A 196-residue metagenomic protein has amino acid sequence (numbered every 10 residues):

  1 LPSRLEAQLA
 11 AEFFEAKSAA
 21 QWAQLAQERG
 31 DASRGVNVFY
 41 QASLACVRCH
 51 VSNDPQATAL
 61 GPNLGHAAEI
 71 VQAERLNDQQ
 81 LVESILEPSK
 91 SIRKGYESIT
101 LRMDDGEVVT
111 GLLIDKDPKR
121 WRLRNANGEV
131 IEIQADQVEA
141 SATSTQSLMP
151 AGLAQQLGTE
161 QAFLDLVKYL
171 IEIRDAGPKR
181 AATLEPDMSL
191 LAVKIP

Functional and structural regions predicted by a protein language model:
L1-E12, Q21, E107-V109, L113-K119 (+3 more regions): C-terminal capping alpha-helices of c-type cytochrome domains
P2-Q24, V82-M103: Small beta-barrel nucleic-acid-binding modules, principally OB-folds
L9-Y40, P62, I70-Q79, D104-E107 (+2 more regions): Electrostatic cytochrome c docking/interface patches
Y40, L44, E69, L86-K90 (+3 more regions): Sec-exported extracytoplasmic/periplasmic mature domains
A42-N53, L64, L166-L170: The canonical Cys-X-X-Cys-His
C49-H50, G95-T100, A181-T183: Short coil/turn segments at secondary-structure boundaries
P55-E87, I92, S98-T143: Gly/Gly-Pro-rich "capping" loops immediately C-terminal to redox-active cysteine motifs in periplasmic/lumenal
R180-I195: Extracellular carbohydrate-recognition regions
